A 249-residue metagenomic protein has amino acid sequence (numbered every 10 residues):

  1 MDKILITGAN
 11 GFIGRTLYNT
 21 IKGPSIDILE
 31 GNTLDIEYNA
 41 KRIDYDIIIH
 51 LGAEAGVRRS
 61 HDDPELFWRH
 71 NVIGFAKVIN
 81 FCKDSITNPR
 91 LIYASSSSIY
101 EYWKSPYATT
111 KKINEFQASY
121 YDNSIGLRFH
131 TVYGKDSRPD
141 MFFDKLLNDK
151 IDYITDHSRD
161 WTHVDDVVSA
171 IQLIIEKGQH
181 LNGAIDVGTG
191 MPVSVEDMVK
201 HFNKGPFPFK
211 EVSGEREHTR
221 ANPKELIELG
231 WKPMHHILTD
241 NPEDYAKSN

Functional and structural regions predicted by a protein language model:
I4-I21: N-terminal Rossmann NAD(P)H-binding glycine-rich loop of SDR-like oxidoreductase domains
T7, I48-E54, L91-S97, L127-F129: SDR active-site strand-loop-helix element
Y18, I49, D152-N249: C-terminal substrate-binding subdomain of Rossmann-fold SDR/epimerase-dehydratase oxidoreductases
G23-A40: Adenosine-cofactor binding site in Rossmann-like domains, unifying the SAM/SAH pocket of S-adenosylmethionine-dependent
E37-H70, E101: NAD(P)H-binding glycine-rich loop region in Rossmannoid oxidoreductase-like domains and their noncatalytic homologs
D63-G74, S105, T109-T110, T162: Glycine-rich NAD(P)-binding loop of the Rossmann-fold in SDR/ketoreductase-type enzymes
A76-A108, I125: Conserved Rossmann-fold NAD(P)-dependent oxidoreductase catalytic core, especially the SDR/UDP-sugar
K104-A108, K112, F116-V168, Q172-L173 (+1 more regions): NAD(P)-dependent short-chain dehydrogenase/reductase
